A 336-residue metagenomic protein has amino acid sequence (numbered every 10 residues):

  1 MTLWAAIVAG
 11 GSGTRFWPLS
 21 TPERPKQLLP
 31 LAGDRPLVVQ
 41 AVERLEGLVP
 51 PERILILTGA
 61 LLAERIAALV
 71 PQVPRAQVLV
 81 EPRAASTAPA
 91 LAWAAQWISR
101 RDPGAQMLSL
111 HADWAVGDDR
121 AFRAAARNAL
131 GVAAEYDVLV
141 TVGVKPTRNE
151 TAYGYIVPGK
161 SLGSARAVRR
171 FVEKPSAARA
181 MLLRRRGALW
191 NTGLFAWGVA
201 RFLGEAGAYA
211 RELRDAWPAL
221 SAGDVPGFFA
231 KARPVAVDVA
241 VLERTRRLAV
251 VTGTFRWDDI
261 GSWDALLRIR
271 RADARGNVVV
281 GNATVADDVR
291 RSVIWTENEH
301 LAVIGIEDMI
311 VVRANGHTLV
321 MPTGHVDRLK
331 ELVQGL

Functional and structural regions predicted by a protein language model:
M1, V8, T21, G47-V49 (+11 more regions): Solvent-exposed alpha-helices and their adjacent loops that cap or buttress functional pockets in soluble metabolic
M1-I7, R15-P18, P22, P30-R127 (+2 more regions): Conserved N-terminal catalytic core of the sugar/cofactor nucleotidyltransferase
G10, G59-A60, P82, L110-A112 (+12 more regions): Fold-independent oxyanion-binding glycine-rich loops and adjacent beta-strand/coil segments at enzyme active sites
L28, V38, A94, D113 (+4 more regions): Residue-level signal for inorganic ion chemistry
L28, V78, L139-T141, R247-V250: Conserved beta-strand scaffold positions in the cores of enzyme catalytic domains, especially in NTP/NDP-utilizing
A84-P89, R148-E150, A177-A178, W257-D259: A short acidic, often aromatic-flanked loop/helix-cap motif at beta-alpha or helix-coil junctions that lines enzyme
D118-D215, A222-A232, A249, T323: Conserved core of the sugar-phosphate nucleotidyltransferase
W197-L336: Left-handed beta-helix
